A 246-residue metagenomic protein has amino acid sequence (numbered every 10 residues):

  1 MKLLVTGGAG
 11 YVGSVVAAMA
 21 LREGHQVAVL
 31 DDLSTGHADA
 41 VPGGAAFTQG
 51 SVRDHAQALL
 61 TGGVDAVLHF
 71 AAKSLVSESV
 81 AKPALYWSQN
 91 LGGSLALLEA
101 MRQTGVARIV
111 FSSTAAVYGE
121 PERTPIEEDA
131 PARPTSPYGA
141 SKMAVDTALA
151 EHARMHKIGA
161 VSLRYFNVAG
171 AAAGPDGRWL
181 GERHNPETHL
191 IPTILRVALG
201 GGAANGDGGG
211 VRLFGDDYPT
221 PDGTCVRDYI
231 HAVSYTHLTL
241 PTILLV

Functional and structural regions predicted by a protein language model:
M1-A171: N-terminal Rossmann-like NAD(P)+-binding domain of SDR-like oxidoreductases, especially those catalyzing
L30-D31, A38, A204-G206, T242: Intrinsic-disorder/low-complexity regions
G44, R123, G210-V211, H237: A residue-level signal for beta-strand positions that form part of recognition/binding surfaces within mature
A71, Y118-G119, E127, R133 (+6 more regions): Generic, ordered loop/turn and secondary-structure boundary motif
E151-S234: NAD(P)-dependent short-chain dehydrogenase/reductase
T236-T242: Conserved small/polar residues in nucleotide/adenosyl-binding loops
